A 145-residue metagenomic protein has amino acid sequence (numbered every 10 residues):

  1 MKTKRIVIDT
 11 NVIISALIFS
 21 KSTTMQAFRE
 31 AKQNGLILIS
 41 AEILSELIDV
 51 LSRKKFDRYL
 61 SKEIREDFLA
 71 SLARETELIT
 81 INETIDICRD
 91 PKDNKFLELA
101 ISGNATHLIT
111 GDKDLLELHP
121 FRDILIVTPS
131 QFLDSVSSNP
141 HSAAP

Functional and structural regions predicted by a protein language model:
M1-I39: Short, well-structured N-terminal submotif of metal-dependent ribonuclease cores
K4-I6, H107, D123: The start of beta-strands in P-loop NTPase/AAA+ ATPase cores
D9-T10, S40, G111-D112, T128-P129: A secondary-structure boundary/capping signal
I14-A16, F56-D57, E83-R89: Short, flexible loop segments at the rims of nucleotide/cofactor-binding pockets, characterized by
F28-I37, A41-E83: PIN-domain endoribonuclease scaffold, especially VapC-family toxins
N34-I37, N104-T106, I124: Short active-site oxyanion
R74-H107, K113: Active-site neighborhoods of divalent-metal-dependent phosphate/nucleic-acid chemistry enzymes
G103, K113-P145: Acidic, PIN/NYN-like endoribonuclease modules and their adjacent C-terminal/linker elements
